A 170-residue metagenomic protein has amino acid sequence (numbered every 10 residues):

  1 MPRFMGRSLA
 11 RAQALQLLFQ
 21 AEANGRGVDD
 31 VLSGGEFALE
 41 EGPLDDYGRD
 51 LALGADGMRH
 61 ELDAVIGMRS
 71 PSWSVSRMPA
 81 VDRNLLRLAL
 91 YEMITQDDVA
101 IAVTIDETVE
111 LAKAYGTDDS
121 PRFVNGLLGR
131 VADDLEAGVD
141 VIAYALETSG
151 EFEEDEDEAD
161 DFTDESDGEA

Functional and structural regions predicted by a protein language model:
M1-A170: N-terminal interaction/assembly modules
